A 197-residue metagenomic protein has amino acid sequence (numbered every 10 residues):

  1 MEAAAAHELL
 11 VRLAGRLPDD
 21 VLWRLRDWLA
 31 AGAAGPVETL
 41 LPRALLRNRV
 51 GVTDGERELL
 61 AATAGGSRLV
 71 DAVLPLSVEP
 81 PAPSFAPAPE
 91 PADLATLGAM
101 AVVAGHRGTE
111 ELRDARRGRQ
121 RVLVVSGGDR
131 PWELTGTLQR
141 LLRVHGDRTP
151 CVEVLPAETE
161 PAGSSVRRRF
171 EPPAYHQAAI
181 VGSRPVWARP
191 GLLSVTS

Functional and structural regions predicted by a protein language model:
M1-L10, V21: Repeat-mediated protein-protein interaction surfaces in helical alpha-solenoids
L10-A14, L22-A30, P42, A62: Amphipathic alpha-helical repeat scaffolds
L25, A34-E38, R57, A72: Solenoid-repeat scaffolds in large eukaryotic assemblies
A30, A34-G35, L40, N48-T53: N-terminal accessory segment detector
E38, E111-D114, R119-S126, P150-P156: Ordered hydrophobic segments in well-structured contexts
R47-V122: Long, charge-patterned amphipathic interaction tracts in eukaryotic proteins
G127-S197: Extended, charged low-complexity segments that frequently continue into or abut oligomerization scaffolds
